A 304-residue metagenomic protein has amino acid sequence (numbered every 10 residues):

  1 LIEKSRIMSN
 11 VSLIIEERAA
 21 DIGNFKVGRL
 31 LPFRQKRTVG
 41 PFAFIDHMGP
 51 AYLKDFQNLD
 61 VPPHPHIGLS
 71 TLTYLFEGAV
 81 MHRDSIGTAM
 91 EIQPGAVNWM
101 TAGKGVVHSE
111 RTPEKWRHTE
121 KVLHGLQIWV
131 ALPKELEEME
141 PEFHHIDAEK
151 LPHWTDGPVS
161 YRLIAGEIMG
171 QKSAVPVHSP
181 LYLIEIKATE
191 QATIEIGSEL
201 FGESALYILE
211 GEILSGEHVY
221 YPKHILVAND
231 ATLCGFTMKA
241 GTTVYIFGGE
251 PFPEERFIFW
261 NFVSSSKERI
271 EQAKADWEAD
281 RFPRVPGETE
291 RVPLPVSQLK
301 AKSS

Functional and structural regions predicted by a protein language model:
L1-S304: Jelly-roll (double-stranded beta-helix
